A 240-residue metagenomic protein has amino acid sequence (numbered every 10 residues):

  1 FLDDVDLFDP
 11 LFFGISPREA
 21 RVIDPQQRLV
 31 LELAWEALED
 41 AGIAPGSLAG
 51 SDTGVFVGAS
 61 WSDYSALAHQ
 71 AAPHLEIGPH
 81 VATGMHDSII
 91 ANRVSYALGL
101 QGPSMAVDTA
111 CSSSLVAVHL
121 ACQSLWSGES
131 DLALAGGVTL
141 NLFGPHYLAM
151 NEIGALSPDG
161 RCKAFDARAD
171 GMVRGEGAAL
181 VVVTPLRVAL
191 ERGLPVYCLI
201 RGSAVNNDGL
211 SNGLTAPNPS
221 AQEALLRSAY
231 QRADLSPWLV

Functional and structural regions predicted by a protein language model:
F1-V240: Condensing-enzyme catalytic core of the thiolase-fold
